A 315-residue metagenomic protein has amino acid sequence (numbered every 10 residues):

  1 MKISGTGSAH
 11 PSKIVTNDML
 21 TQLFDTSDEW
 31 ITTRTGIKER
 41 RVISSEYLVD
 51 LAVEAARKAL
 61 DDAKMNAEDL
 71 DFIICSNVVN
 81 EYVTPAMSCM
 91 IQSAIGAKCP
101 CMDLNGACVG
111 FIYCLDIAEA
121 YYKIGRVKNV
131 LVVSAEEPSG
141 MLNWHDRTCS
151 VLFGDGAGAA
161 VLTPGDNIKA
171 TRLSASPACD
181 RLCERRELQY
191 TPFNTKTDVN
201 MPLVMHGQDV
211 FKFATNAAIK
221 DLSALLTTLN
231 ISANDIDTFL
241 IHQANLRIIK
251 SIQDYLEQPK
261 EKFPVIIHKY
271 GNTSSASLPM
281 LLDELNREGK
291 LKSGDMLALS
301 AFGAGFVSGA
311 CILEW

Functional and structural regions predicted by a protein language model:
M1-S45, D146-K212, N216, K220 (+1 more regions): Condensing-enzyme catalytic core mediating Claisen C-C bond formation in acyl metabolism
I3-G5, E46-G106, L225-I249, Q253-Y255: Conserved beta-ketoacyl condensing-enzyme motif
I3-G5, I31, A59, L70-I73 (+6 more regions): Buried hydrophobic positions in well-ordered alpha/beta secondary-structure cores of metabolic enzymes
A9, S76-Y82, C108-G110, S134-S139 (+3 more regions): Acidic, glycine-rich active-site loops and adjacent beta-strand->loop/helix elements that engage anionic groups
T32-R34, K38-D50, N77-V130, D254-L281: Conserved catalytic cysteine-centered active-site region of acyl-thioester-dependent Claisen-condensing enzymes
V127-A157: Flexible, glycine-rich active-site loops centered on histidine and acidic residues that chelate a metal or position
D198-I267: A contiguous, well-structured pocket-lining segment that forms one wall/lid of small-molecule binding clefts in soluble
D283-S300, F306-W315: Catalytic phosphate/nucleotide-handling subdomain of diverse soluble enzymes
